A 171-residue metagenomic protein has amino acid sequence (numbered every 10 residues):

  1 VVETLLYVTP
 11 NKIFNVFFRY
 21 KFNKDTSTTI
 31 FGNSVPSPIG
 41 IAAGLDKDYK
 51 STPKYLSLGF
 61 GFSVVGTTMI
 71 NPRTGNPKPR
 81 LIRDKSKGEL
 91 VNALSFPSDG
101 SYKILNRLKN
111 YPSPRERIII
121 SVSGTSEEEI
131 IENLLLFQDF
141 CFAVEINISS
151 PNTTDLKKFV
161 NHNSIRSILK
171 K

Functional and structural regions predicted by a protein language model:
V1-K171: Flavin-dependent oxidoreductase catalytic cores
